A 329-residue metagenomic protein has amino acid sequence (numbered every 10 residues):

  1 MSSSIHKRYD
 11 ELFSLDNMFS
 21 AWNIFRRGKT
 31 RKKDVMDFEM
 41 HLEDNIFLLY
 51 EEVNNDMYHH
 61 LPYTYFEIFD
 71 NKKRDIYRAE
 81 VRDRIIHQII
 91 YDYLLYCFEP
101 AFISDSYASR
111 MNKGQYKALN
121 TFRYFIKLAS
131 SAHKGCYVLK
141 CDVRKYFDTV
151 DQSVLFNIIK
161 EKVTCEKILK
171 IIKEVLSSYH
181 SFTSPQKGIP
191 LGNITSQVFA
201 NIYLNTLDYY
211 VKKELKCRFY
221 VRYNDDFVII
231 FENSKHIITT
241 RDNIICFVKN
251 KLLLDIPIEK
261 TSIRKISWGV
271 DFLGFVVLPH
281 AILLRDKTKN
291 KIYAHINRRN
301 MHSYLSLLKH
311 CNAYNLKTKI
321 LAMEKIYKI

Functional and structural regions predicted by a protein language model:
M1-F47: Non-catalytic, polymerase-adjacent accessory regions of viral genome-replication enzymes
I5-R8, Y93-D148: Active-site-proximal segment of RNA-dependent polymerases
G28-M36, L61-H87, A101-G114, S178-N201: Short, conserved non-catalytic motifs in the polymerase core
K33, I90, F122, I172 (+2 more regions): A residue-level signal for conserved active-site and pocket-lining positions in enzyme catalytic cores
L42-K73: Active-site-flanking structural segment that lines cofactor/substrate pockets
N45, E52-V53, F125-N224, V228-N243 (+4 more regions): Conserved polymerase palm-domain catalytic core
A79, R84, Q88, S184-P185 (+2 more regions): Right-hand nucleic-acid polymerase module
N243-N250: An active-site-proximal "capping" alpha-helix that borders the catalytic cofactor pocket
